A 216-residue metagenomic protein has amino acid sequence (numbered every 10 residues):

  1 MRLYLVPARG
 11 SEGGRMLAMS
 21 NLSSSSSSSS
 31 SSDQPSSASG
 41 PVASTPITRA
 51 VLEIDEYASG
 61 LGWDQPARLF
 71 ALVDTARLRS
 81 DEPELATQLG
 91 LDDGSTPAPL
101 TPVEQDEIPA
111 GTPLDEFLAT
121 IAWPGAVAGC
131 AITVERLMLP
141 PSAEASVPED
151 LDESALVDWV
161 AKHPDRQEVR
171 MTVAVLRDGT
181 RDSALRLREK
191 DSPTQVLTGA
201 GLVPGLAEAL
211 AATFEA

Functional and structural regions predicted by a protein language model:
R2-A18: Short, Lys/Arg-enriched N-terminal segments with co-localized hydrophobic residues within the first ~10-30 amino acids
A18-S24, S31-W63: Short N-terminal edge-element motif at the start of the domain
E53-Y57, D115-F117, L156-W159: Short alpha-helical segments and helix-capping/turn motifs at coil-helix boundaries
I54-E107: N-terminal interaction modules that seed assembly of large macromolecular complexes
P66-L69, V127-G129, E168-T172: Short, surface-exposed beta-edge/turn micro-motifs
L78-R79, I108-A110, L137-P140: Short acidic, S/G/P-rich loop/turn micro-motifs used as interaction or catalytic elements
T112-E135, S142-V147: Primary mode marks residue(s) on the alpha4-beta5-alpha5 output face of response regulator receiver
P141-A216: Glycine-rich, aromatic-bearing surface loops/beta-hairpins
